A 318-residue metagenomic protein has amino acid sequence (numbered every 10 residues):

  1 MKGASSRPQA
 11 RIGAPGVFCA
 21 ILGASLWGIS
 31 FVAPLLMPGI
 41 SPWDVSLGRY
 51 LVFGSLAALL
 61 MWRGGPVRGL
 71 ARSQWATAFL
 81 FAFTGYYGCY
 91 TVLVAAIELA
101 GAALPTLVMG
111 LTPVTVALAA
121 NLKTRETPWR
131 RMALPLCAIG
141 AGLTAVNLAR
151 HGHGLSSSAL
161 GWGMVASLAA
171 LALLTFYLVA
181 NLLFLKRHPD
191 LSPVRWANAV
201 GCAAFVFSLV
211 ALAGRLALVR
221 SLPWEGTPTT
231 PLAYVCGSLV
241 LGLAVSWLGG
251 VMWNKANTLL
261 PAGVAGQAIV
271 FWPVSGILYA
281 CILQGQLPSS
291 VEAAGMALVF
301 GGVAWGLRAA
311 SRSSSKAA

Functional and structural regions predicted by a protein language model:
M1-L47, P135, A141, G152-K186 (+2 more regions): Glycine-/small-residue-enriched transmembrane alpha-helix faces in small-molecule transporters and effluxers
P15-C19, D44-L60, L134-A141, W162-A169 (+1 more regions): Hydrophobic alpha-helical transmembrane segments of multi-pass integral membrane proteins, especially transporters
V17-F18, L22-A24, G48, L104-L111 (+2 more regions): Helix-helix packing/entry segments at the starts of transmembrane helices
L26-F31, W62-M109, A145, L241-L260: Specific transmembrane alpha-helical segments of multi-pass solute transporters/efflux pumps, especially DMT/EamA
G28, V32, F83-Y87, T91 (+7 more regions): Hydrophobic/small/kink-forming positions within alpha-helical transmembrane segments of polytopic membrane proteins
V32-S41, E98, N147-L160, R215-A233 (+1 more regions): Membrane-interface helix termini and inter-helical loops of multi-pass transporters
M37, V45, A96, L122-P128 (+6 more regions): Hydrophobic/aromatic residues within transmembrane alpha-helices of multi-pass small-molecule transporters
A57, P128-H151, V291-A310: Hydrophobic transmembrane alpha-helices of multi-pass small-molecule transport proteins
